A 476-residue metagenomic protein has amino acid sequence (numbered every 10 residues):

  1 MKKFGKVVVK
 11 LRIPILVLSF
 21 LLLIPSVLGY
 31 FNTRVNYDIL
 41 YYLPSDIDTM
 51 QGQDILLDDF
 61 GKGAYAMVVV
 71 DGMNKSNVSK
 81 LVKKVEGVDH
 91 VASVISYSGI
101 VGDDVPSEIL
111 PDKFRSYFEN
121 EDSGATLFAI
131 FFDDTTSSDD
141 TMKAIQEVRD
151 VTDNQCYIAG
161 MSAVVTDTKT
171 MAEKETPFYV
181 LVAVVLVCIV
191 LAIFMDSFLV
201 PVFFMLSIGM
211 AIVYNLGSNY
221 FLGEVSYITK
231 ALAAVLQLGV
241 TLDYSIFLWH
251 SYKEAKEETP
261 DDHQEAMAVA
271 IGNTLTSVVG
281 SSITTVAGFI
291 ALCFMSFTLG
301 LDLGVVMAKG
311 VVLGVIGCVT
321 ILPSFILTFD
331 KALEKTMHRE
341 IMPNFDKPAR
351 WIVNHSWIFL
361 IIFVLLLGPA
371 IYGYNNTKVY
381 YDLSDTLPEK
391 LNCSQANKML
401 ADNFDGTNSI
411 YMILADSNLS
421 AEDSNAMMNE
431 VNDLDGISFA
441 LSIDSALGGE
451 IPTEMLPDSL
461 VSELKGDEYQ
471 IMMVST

Functional and structural regions predicted by a protein language model:
M1-V35, Y41, T136-Y381: Membrane-embedded transmembrane helical bundles of large multi-pass transporters/channels
V27, I39, L57, P111-R115 (+7 more regions): Generic intrinsically disordered, low-complexity segments enriched for polar/acidic and small residues
V35-D38, G102-D104: Surface-exposed, low-hydrophobicity interaction/linker segments
S45-S162, K378, S384-T476: Structured non-transmembrane domains adjacent to transmembrane bundles in polytopic membrane proteins
